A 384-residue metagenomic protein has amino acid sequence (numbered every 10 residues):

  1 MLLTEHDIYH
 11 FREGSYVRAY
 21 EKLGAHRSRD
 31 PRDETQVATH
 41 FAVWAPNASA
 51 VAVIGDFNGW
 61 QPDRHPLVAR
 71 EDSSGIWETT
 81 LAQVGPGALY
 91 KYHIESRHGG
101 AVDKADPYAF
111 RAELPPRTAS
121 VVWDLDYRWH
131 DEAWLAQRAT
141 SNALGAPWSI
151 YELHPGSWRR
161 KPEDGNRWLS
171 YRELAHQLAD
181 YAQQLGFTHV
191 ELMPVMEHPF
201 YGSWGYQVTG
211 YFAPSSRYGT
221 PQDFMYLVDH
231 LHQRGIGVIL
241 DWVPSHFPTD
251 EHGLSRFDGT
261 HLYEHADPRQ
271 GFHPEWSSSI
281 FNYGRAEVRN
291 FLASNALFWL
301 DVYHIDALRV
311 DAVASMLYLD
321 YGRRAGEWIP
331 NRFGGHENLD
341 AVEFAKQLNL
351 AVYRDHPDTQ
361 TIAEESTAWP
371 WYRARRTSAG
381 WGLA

Functional and structural regions predicted by a protein language model:
M1-H40, R70-E152, S157-N166, E173: The feature marks proteins involved in alpha-glucan
A38-A42, A50, T188-H189, G235-G237 (+2 more regions): Beta-sheet entry/capping signal
W44-V51, W60: Short proline/glycine-enriched turn/loop motifs at strand-loop junctions of beta-rich domains
V51-V53, Y90: Short beta-strand elements bearing conserved aromatic residues within extracellular beta-rich modules
D56-Q61, R97: Change "in extracellular beta-sheet-rich domains … of secreted and cell-surface proteins" to "in beta-sheet-rich domains
D63-E71: Solvent-exposed serine/threonine-rich low-complexity stretches and specific carbohydrate-binding patches
E113, L135-W148, H154-E337: Substrate-binding/active-site clefts of carbohydrate-active enzymes
H304-D306, Y321-A384: Conserved alpha/beta catalytic core and glycan-binding cleft of carbohydrate-active enzymes
